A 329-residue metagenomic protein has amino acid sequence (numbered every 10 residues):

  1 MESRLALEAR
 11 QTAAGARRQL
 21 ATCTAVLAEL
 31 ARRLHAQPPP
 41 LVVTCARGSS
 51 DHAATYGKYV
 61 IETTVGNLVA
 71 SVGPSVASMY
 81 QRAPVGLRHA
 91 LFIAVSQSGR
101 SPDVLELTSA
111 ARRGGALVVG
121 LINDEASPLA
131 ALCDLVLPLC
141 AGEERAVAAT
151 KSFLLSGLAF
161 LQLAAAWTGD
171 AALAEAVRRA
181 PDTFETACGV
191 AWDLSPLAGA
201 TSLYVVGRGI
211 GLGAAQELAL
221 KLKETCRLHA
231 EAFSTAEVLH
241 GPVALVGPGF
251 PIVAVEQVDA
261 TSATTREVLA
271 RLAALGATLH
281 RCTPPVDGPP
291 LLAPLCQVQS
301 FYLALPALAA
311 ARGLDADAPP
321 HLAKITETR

Functional and structural regions predicted by a protein language model:
M1-E2, Q297: A broadly tuned, weak detector of single residues within folded domains
E2-P39, L135-P251, T261, R312-R329: Active-site phosphate/pyrophosphate-binding segments
H35-D182, C188-G189, R208, V243 (+4 more regions): Glycine-rich phosphate-binding loops that contact phosphosugars or nucleotide phosphates
G288, L292-R329: Generic C-terminus detector
